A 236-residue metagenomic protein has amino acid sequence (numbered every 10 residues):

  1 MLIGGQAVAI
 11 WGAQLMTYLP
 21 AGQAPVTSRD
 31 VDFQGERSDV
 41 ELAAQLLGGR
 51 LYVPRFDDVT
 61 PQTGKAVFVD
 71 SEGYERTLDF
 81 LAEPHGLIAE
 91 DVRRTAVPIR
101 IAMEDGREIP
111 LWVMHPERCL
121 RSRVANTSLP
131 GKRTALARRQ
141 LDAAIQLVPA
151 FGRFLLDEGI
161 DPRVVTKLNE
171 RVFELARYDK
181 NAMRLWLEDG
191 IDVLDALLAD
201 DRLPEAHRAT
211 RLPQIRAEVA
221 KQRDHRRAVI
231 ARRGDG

Functional and structural regions predicted by a protein language model:
M1-G236: Compositionally biased terminal segments of proteins
